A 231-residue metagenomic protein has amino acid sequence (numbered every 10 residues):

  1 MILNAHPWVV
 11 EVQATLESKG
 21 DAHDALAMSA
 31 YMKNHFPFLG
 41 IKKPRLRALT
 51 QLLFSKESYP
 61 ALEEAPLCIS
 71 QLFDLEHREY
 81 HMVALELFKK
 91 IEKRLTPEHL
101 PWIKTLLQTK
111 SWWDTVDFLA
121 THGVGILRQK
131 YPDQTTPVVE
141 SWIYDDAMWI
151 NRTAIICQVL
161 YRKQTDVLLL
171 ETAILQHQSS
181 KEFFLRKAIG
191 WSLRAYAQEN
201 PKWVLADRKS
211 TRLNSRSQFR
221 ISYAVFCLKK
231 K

Functional and structural regions predicted by a protein language model:
M1-R212, R220: Alpha-helical scaffold domains
L213-K231: Single conserved hydrophobic/aromatic residue that forms the stacking wall/gate of nucleotide- or nucleobase-binding
